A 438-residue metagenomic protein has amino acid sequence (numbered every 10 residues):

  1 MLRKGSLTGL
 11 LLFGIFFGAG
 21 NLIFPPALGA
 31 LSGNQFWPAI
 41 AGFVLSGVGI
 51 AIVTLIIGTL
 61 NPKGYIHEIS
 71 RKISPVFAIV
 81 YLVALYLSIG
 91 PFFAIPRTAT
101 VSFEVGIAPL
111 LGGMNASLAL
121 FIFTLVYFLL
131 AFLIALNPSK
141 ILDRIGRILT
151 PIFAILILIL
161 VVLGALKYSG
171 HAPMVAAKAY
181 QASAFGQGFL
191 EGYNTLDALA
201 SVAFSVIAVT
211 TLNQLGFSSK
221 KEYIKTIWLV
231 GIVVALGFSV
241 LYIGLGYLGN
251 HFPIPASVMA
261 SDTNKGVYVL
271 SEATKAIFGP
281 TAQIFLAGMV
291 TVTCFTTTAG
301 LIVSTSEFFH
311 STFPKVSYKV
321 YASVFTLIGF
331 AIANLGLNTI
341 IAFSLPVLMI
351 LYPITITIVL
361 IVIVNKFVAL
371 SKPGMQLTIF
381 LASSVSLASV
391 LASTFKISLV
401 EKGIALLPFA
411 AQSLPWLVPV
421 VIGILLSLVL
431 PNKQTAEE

Functional and structural regions predicted by a protein language model:
G9-F17, L163-S169, A179-L245, F285-C294 (+2 more regions): Hydrophobic, membrane-embedded alpha-helices of multi-pass small-molecule transporters
G49, V53, I152-G164, I227-P253 (+2 more regions): Selective recognition of specific alpha-helical transmembrane segments in multi-pass small-molecule
L60-G64, E68, F128-L149, Q214-F217 (+2 more regions): Membrane-water interface regions at transmembrane-helix termini and the short interhelical loops of multi-pass membrane
Y65-S70, L241-F295, P346: TM-loop-TM module centered on a large, flexible mid-protein loop between adjacent transmembrane helices in multi-pass
P91, I95, A154-Y180, A198-L199 (+3 more regions): Hydrophobic alpha-helical segments and their helix-loop junctions in multi-pass secondary transporters
L136-G164, S344-I356, M375-S384: Membrane-interface loop-to-helix entry segments
N137-I148, F185, A208-G237, P255-V269 (+1 more regions): Hydrophobic, small-residue-rich membrane helices and short re-entrant helix-turn-helix hairpins that build
S371, M375-E438: A generic transmembrane alpha-helix motif of multi-pass inner-membrane proteins
